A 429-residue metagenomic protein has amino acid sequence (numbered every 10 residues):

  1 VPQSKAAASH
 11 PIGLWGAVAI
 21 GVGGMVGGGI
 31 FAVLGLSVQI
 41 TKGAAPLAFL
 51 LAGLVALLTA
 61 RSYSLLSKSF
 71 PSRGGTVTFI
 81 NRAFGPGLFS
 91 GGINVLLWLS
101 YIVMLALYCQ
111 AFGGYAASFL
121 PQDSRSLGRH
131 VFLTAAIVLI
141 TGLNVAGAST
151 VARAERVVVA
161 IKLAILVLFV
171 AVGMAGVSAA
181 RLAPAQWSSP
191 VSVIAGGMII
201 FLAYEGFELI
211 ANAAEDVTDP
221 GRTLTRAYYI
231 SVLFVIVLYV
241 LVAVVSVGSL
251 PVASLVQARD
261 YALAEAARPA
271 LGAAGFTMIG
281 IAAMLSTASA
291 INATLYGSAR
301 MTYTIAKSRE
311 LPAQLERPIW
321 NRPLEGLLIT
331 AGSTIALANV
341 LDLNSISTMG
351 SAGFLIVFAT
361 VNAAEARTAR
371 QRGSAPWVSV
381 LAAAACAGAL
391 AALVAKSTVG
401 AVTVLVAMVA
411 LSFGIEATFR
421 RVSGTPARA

Functional and structural regions predicted by a protein language model:
V1-G35, Q39-T41, L57, R61 (+3 more regions): Membrane-interface "cap" regions at the ends of multi-pass membrane proteins
P2-S9, P46, L50, D123-T134 (+1 more regions): Helix-loop-helix junctions that connect adjacent transmembrane segments in multi-pass membrane transporters
I30-L34, C109-F112, L143-S149, A274-G275 (+4 more regions): Transmembrane helix-loop junctions in multi-pass membrane proteins
Q39, A48, L57-I137, T141-V145 (+4 more regions): Hydrophobic transmembrane alpha-helices that form the core helical bundles of multi-pass secondary transporters
I40-G43, P71-G74, R82-F89, E215-T223 (+2 more regions): Juxtamembrane helix-boundary/capping and inter-helix hinge elements in multi-pass membrane proteins
T78-P86, S118-Q122, Y229-N292, E310-L343: TM-loop-TM module centered on a large, flexible mid-protein loop between adjacent transmembrane helices in multi-pass
L127-G176, W187-P190, Y228-Y229, S351-T360 (+2 more regions): Membrane-interface loop-to-helix entry segments
G353, A366-A429: A generic transmembrane alpha-helix motif of multi-pass inner-membrane proteins
